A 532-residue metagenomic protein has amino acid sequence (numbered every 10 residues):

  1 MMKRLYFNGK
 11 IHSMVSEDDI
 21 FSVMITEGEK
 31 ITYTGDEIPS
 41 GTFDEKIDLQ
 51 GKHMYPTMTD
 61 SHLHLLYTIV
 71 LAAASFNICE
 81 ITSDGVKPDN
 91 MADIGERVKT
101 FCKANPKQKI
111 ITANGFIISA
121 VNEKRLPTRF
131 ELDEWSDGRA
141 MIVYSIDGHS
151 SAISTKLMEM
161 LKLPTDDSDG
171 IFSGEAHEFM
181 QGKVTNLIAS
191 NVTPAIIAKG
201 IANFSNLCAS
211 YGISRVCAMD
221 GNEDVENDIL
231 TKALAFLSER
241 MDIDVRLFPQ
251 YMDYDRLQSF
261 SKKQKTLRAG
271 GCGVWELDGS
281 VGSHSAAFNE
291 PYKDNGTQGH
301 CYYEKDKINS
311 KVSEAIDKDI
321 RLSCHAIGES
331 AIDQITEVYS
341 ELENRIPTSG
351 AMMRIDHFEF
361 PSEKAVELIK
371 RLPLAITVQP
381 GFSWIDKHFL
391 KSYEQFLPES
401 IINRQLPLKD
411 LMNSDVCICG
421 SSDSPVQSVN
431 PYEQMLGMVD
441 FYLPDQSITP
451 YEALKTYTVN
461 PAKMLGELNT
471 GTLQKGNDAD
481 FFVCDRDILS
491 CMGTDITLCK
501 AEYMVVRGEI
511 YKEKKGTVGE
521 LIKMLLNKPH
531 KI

Functional and structural regions predicted by a protein language model:
M1-G28, T32-P39, G95-A104, S190 (+4 more regions): Active-site microenvironment of metallo-dependent hydrolases
K3-F7, H12-M241, L247-D255, V281-E314 (+4 more regions): Divalent metal-binding segments
I11, I31, I38, K52 (+14 more regions): Short, glycine-/Ser/Thr-/acidic-enriched flexible segments
L49-Q50, M158-D166, G170, D253-C272 (+1 more regions): Short amphipathic alpha-helices and their capping/turn segments at secondary-structure boundaries
S61, L372, A479: An anion/phosphate-binding loop that grips the pyrophosphate of nucleotide cofactors and donors
H64, L267-S285, L374-W384: Non-cysteine beta-strand/loop elements that form the S-adenosyl-L-methionine
L234, R240-G271, M352-F358, F396-N413: Phosphate/diphosphate-binding loops
S313-L322, S330-M353, H357-F358, E367 (+2 more regions): His/Asp/Glu-enriched, well-ordered alpha-helical/loop segment that forms or immediately abuts the divalent-metal
